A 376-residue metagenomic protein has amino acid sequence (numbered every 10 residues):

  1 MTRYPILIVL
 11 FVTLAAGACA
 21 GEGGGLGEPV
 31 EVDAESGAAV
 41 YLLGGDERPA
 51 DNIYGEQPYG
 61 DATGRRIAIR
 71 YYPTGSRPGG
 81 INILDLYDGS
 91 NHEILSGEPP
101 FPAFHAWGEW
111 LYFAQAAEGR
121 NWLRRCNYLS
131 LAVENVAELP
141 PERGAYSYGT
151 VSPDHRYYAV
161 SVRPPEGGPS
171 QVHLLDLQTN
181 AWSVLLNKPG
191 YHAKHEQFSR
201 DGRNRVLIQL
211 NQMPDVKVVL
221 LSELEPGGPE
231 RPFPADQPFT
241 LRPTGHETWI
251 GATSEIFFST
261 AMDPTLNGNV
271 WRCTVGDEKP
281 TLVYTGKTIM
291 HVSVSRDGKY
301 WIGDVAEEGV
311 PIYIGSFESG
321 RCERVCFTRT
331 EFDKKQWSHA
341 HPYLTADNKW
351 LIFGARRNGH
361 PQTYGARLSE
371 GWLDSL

Functional and structural regions predicted by a protein language model:
G21-Y41: Blade/loop signatures of beta-propeller domains
P49, Y54-E56, R77-A116, N121: Blade-loop segments of beta-propeller domains
Q57-R66, P102-A117, Y148-Y157, H195-L207 (+4 more regions): Blade-terminus and WD-like Trp-Asp/Gly-His loop motifs, strongest in beta-propeller folds
A68-G75, Y112-N127, A159-E166, V206-P214 (+5 more regions): Beta-strand C-termini and the immediately following turn/loop, strongest in propeller blades
S96-P169, W182-K188: Asp-box/WD-like beta-propeller blade repeats and closely related beta-sheet repeat scaffolds
F258-W271, D277-R321: Loop/turn-rich, solvent-exposed surfaces of beta-rich toroidal or solenoidal domains
T281-S293, R321-L344: Conserved blade-ending motifs and adjacent loop-strand segments that build the rim/top face of beta-propeller domains
Q336-L376: Blade-level signature of beta-propeller repeat domains, shared across WD40, Kelch, NHL, RCC1 and BNR/Asp-box propellers
